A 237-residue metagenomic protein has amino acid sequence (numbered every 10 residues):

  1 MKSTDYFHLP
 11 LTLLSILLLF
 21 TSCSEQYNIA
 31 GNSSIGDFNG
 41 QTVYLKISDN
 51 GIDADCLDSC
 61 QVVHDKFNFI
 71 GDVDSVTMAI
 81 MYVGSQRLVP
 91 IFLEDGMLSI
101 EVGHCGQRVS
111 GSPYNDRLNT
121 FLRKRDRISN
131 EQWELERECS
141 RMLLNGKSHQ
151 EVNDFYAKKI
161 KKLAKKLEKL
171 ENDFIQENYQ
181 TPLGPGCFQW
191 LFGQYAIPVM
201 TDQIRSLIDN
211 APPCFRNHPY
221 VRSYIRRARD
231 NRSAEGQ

Functional and structural regions predicted by a protein language model:
M1-S33: Bacterial Sec-dependent N-terminal signal peptides
T12, K124, E131, L135 (+2 more regions): Alpha-helical structural motif
C23-E168: A non-transmembrane, solvent-exposed segment enriched in polar/low-complexity residues
K169-I175: A short, acidic, amphipathic alpha-helical segment used as a generic capping/interface helix at domain edges
Q176-Q237: Charged, long alpha-helical assembly modules
